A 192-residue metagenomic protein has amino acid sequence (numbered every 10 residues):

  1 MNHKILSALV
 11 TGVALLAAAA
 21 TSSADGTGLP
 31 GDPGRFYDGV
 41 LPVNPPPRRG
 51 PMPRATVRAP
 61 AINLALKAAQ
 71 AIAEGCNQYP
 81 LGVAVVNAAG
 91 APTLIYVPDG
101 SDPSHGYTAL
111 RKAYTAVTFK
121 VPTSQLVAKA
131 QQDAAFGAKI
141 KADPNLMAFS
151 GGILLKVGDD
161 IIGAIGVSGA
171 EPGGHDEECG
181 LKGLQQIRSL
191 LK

Functional and structural regions predicted by a protein language model:
M1-L9: Bacterial N-terminal signal peptides that target proteins for export
A8, S23-A24: Compositionally biased regions
V10-L15: Hydrophobic helical h-region of N-terminal Sec-dependent signal peptides in bacterial secretory/periplasmic proteins
A18-T21: N-terminal signal peptide c-region/cleavage motif recognized by signal peptidases
D25-K192: Flexible, solvent-exposed loop/hinge segments and secondary-structure transition points
